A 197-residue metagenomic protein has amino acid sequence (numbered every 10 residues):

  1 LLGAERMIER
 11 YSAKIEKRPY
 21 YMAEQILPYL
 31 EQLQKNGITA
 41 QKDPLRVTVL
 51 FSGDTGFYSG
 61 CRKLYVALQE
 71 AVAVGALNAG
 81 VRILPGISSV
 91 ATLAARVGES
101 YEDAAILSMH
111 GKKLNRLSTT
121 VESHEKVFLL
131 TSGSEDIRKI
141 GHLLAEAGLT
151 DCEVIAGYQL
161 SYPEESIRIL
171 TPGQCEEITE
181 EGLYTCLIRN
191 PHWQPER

Functional and structural regions predicted by a protein language model:
L1-V81: Class I S-adenosyl-L-methionine
L2-A4, V49-F51, V81-G86, I106-S108 (+2 more regions): General beta-strand structural signal in soluble alpha/beta enzymes
E9-A13, Q25-E31, A91-A94, K113-S118 (+2 more regions): Short, charged, surface-exposed secondary-structure boundary motifs
Y20-E24, I87, M109-K113, G133-E135: Short beta->alpha connector loops
L27, E31, R62-Y65, A91-A95 (+2 more regions): Predominant activation on well-ordered alpha-helical scaffold segments within soluble catalytic domains
L30-G37, K42, R96-E99, S118-H124 (+1 more regions): Short, surface-exposed amphipathic charged segments that create phosphate/polyanion-binding patches used for binding
V47, S123-R197: A contiguous loop/helix-start segment that scaffolds small-molecule binding in enzyme catalytic cores
G53-H124: Class I SAM-dependent methyltransferase SAM-binding "motif I" and its flanking Rossmann-like core
